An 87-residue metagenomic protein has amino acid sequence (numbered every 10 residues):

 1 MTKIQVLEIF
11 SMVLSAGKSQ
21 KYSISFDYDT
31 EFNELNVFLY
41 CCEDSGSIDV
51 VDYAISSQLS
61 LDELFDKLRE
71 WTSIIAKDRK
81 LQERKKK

Functional and structural regions predicted by a protein language model:
M1-F32, E43-K87: Negatively charged, low-complexity tracts enriched in Asp/Glu with abundant Ser/Thr
L35-C41: Short linear proline/tyrosine/threonine-rich motifs used for host-factor recruitment and membrane trafficking/assembly
